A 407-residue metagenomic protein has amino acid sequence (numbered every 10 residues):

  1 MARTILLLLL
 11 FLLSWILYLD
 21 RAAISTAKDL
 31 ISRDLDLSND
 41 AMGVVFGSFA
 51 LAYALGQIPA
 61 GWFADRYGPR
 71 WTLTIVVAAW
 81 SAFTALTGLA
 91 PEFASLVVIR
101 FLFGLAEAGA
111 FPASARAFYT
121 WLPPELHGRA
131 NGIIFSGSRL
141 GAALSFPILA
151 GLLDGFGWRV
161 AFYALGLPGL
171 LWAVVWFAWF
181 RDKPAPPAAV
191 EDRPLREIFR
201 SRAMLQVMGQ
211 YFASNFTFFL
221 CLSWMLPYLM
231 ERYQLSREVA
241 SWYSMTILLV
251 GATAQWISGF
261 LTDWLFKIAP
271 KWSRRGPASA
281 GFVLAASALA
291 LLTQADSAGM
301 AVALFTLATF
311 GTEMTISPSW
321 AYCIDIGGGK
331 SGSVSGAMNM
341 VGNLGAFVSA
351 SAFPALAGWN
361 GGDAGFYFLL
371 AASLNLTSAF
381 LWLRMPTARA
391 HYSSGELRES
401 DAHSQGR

Functional and structural regions predicted by a protein language model:
I24-S25, R202-W256, T312, I316-W320 (+1 more regions): Extracytoplasmic gate region of multi-pass secondary transporters
D36, G68, L89-S95, P123 (+2 more regions): Helix-breaking motifs and short loop linkers at transmembrane-helix boundaries and internal kinks in secondary membrane
L55-A94: Conserved MFS/SLC helix-loop-helix module at the cytosolic interface between two early adjacent transmembrane helices
W71-A85, W272-L289: Structural signature of the two symmetry-related core transmembrane helices
I99-S138: Cytoplasmic helix-loop-helix junction between adjacent transmembrane helices in 12-TM secondary transporters
I134-A178: Helix-loop-helix hairpin linking two adjacent transmembrane segments in secondary transporters
K183-M208, R232, H403-G406: Juxtamembrane intracellular "pre-TM" segments in multi-pass secondary transporters
I324-N360: A late C-terminal transmembrane helix in Major Facilitator Superfamily
